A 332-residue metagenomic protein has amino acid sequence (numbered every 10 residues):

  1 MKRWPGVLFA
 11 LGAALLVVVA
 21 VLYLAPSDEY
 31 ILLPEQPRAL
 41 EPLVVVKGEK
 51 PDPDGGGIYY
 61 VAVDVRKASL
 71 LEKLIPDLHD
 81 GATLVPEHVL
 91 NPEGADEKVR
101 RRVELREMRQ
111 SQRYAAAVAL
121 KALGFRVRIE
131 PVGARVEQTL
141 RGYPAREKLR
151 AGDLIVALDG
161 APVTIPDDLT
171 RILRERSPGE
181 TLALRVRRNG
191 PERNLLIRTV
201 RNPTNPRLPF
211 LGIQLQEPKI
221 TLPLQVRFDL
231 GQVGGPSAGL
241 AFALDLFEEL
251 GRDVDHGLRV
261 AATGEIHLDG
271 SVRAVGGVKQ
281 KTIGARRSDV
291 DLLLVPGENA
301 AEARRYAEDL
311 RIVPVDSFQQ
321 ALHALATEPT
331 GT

Functional and structural regions predicted by a protein language model:
P5-A25: Hydrophobic membrane-insertion alpha-helices, especially the h-region of bacterial N-terminal signal peptides
L32-P53, Y59-K67, E87-L140, L196-D253 (+1 more regions): PDZ/PDZ-like peptide-tail recognition elements
Q110, A116-A157, A161-T164, S271-G276 (+1 more regions): PDZ/PDZ-like domain segments forming the peptide/carboxylate-binding groove, activating on the N-terminal beta-strands
L120, A145, G152-I155, D159 (+6 more regions): Terminal peptide-recognition signature
L140-R146, L230-A241, D269-Q280: Gly/Ser-rich catalytic serine loop of serine hydrolases
G160-A161, N189, I266, G297-A300 (+1 more regions): Short, ordered loop/turn segments at secondary-structure junctions
T170-Q214, R304-Q320, A324-T330: PDZ-domain C-terminal substructure recognizer with occasional recognition of PDZ-binding tails
E249-V254, V260, I266-G297: Glycine- and Gly-Pro-enriched alpha-helical subdomains that act as flexible, kink-prone "lid/hinge" or packing modules
